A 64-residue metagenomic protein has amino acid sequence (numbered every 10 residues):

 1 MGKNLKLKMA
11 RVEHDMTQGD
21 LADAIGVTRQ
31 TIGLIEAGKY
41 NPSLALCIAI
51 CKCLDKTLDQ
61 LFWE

Functional and structural regions predicted by a protein language model:
M1, V12-E13, Y40: Short amphipathic helical patch at the helix-1/turn junction of helix-turn-helix
L5, R29, S43-C47: Short alpha-helical elements of helix-turn-helix
L5-A24: Short basic helix-loop element that most often maps to the first helix and adjoining turn of HTH DNA-binding modules
D20, T31, Q60: Residues in the helix-turn-helix
V27-Y40: Recognition helix of helix-turn-helix/homeodomain-like DNA-binding domains that insert into the DNA major groove
A45-Q60: DNA major-groove recognition helix of helix-turn-helix/homeodomain DNA-binding modules
F62-E64: Short amphipathic recognition helices of helix-turn-helix/homeodomain-type DNA-binding modules
